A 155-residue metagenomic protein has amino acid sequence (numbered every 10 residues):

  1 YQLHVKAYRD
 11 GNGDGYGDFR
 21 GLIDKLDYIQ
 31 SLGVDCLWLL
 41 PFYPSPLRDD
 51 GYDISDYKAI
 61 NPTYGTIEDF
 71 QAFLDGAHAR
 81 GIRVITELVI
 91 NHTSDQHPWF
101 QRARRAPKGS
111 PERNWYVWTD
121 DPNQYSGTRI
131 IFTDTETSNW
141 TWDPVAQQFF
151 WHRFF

Functional and structural regions predicted by a protein language model:
Y1-F155: Acidic/aromatic-lined carbohydrate-recognition and catalytic surfaces of CAZymes acting on diverse glycans
